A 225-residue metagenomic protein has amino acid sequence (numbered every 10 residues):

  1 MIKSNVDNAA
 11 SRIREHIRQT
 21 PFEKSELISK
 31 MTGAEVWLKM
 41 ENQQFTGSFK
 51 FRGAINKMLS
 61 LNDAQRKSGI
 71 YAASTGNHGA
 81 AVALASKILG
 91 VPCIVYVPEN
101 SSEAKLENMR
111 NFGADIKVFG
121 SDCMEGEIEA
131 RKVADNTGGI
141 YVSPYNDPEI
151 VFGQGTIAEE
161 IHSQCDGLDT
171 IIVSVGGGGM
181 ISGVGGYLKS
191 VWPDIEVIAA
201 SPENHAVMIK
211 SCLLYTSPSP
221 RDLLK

Functional and structural regions predicted by a protein language model:
M1-S217, R221: PLP-dependent amino-acid enzyme catalytic core
L223-K225: N-terminal low-complexity segments that are often proline-rich with Ser/Thr-Pro
